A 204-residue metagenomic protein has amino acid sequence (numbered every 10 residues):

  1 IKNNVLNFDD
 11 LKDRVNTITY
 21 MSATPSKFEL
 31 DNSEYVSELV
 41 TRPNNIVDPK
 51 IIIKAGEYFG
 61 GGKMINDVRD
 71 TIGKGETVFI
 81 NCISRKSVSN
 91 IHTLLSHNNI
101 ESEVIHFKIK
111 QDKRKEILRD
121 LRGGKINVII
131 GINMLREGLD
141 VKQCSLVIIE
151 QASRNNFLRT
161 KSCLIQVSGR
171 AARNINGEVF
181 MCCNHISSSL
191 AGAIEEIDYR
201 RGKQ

Functional and structural regions predicted by a protein language model:
I1-K2: SF2 helicase catalytic motif II
D10, R14-D70: Interdomain hinge/linker at the junction between the two RecA-like core domains of SF2 helicases
R14-T17, E34-Y35, I46-K50, G75-E76 (+6 more regions): Short glycine-/polar-rich loops that comprise or flank the Walker A/P-loop and associated switch/sensor motifs
V15, M21-P25, C82-R85, I132-M134 (+3 more regions): A short beta-strand-to-loop transition that corresponds to the Sensor-1 phosphate-sensing loop of AAA+ P-loop ATPases
T71-L94: Conserved strand-helix element at the start of the C-terminal RecA-like helicase core
C82-S87, E103-R119, I130-E137: Conserved helicase motor
I130-A152, I165, E178-F180: A short beta-strand element within the Helicase C-terminal
S162-I194: Conserved segment of the helicase C-terminal RecA-like domain
